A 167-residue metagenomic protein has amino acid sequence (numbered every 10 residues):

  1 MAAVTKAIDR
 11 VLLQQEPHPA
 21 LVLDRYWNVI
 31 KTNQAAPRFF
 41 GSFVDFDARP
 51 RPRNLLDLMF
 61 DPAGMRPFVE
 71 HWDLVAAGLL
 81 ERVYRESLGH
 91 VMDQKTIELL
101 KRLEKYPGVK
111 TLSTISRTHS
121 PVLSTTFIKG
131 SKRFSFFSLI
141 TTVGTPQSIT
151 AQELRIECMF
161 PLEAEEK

Functional and structural regions predicted by a protein language model:
M1-A3: Short amphipathic recognition helices of helix-turn-helix/homeodomain-type DNA-binding modules
K6-L23, V29-E165: Hydrophobic protein-protein interaction segments
